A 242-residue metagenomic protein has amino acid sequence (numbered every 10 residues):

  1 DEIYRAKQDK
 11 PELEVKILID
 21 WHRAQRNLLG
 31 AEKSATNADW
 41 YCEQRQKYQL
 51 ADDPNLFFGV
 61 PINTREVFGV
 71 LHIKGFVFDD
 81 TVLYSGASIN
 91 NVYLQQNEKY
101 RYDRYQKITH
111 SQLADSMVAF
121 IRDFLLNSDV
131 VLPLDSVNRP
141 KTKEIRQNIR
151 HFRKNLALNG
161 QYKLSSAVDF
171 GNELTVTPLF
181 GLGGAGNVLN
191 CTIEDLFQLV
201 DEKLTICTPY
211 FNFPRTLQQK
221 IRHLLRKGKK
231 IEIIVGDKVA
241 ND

Functional and structural regions predicted by a protein language model:
D1-W40, L50-D53, F57, P61-K74 (+1 more regions): Charged, low-complexity intrinsically disordered terminal segments
